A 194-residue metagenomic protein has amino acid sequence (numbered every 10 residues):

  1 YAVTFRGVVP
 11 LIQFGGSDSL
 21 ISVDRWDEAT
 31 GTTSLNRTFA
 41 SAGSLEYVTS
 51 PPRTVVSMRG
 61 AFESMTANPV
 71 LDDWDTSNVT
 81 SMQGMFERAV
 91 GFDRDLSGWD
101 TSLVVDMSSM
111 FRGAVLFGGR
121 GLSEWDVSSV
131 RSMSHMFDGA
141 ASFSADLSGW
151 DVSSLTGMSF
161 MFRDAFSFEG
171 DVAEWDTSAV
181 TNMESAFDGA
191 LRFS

Functional and structural regions predicted by a protein language model:
Y1-S194: Negatively charged
